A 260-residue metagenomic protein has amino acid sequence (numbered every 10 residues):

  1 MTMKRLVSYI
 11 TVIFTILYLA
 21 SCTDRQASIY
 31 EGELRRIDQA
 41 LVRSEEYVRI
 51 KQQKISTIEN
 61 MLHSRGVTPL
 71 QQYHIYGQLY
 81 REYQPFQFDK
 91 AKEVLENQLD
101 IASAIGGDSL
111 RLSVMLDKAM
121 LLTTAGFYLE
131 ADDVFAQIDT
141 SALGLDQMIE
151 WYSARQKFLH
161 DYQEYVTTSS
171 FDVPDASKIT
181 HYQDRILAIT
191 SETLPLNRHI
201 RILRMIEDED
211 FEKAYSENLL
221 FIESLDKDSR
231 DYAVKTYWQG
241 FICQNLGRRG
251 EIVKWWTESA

Functional and structural regions predicted by a protein language model:
M1-T2, D24: Intrinsically disordered, low-complexity and often Lys/Arg-enriched segments
T2-M3, D226: Generic cytosolic/nucleocytoplasmic N-terminal low-complexity/intrinsically disordered segments
K4-V12: Sec-dependent signal peptide recognition, specifically the positively charged N-region followed immediately by
Y9, L19-A260: A "functional boundary" signal
